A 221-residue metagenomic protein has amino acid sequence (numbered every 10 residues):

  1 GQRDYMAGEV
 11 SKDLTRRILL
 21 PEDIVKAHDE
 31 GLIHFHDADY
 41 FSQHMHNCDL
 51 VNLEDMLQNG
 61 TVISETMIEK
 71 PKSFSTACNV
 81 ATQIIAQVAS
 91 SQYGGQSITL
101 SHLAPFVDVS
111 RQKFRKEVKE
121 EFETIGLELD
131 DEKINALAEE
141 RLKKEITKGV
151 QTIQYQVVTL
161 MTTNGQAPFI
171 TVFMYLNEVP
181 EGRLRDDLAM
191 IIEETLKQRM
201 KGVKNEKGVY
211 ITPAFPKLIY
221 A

Functional and structural regions predicted by a protein language model:
G1-A221: Conserved catalytic cores of very large enzyme subunits
